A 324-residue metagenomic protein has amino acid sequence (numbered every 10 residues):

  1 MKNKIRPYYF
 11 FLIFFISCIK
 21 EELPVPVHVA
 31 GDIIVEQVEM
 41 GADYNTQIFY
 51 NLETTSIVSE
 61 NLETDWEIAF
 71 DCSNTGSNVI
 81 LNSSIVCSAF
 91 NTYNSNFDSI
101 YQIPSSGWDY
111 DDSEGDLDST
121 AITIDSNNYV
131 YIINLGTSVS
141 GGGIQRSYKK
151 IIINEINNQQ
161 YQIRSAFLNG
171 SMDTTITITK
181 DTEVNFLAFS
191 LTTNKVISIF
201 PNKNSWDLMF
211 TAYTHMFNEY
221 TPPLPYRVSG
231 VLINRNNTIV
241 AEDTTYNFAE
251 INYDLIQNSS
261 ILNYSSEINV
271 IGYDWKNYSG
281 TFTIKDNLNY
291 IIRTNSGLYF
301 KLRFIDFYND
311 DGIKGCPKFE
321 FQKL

Functional and structural regions predicted by a protein language model:
M1-K2, I19: N-terminal hydrophobic targeting signals that begin at the initiator methionine
N3-F11: Sec-dependent signal peptide recognition, specifically the positively charged N-region followed immediately by
F15-S17: C-terminal motif of bacterial Sec signal peptides marking the signal peptidase cleavage site
I19-L324: Surface-exposed, beta-sheet-biased, low-hydrophobicity segments with strongly acidic/polar composition
